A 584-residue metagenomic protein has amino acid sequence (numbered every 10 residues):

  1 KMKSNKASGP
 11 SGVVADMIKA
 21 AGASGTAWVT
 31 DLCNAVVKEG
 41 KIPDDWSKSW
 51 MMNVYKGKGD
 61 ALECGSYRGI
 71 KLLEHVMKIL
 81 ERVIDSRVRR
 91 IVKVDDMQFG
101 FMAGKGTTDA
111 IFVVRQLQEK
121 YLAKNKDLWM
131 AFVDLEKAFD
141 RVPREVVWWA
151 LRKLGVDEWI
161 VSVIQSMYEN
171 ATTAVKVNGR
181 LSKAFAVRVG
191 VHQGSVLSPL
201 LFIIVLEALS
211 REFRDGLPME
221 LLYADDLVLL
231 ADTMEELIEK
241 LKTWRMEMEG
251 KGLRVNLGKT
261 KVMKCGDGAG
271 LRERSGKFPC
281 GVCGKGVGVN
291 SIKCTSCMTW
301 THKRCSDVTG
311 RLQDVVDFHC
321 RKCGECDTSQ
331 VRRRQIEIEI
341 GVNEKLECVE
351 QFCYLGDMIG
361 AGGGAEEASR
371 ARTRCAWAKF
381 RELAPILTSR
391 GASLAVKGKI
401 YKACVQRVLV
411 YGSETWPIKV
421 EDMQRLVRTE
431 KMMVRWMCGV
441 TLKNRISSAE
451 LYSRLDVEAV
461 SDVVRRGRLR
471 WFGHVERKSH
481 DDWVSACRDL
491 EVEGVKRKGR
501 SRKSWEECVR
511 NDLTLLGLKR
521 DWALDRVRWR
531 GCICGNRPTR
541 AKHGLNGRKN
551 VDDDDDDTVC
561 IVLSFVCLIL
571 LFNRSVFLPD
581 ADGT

Functional and structural regions predicted by a protein language model:
K1-L200: Conserved pre-catalytic core of RNA-dependent polymerases
S4-S8, G12, K19-A23, E74 (+22 more regions): Intrinsic disorder
G12-A20, A35, G100-M102, Q165-M167 (+6 more regions): Short amphipathic alpha-helical segments embedded in low-complexity Lys/Glu-rich regions
S24, W28, L32, I79 (+10 more regions): Amphipathic alpha-helical segments in well-ordered regions
M130-D134, T301, Y354: Short hydrophobic beta-strand that contains or immediately precedes a catalytic carboxylate
E158-V161, V175-S195, P199, S210-R211 (+4 more regions): Short linear motifs embedded in intrinsically disordered, charge-biased segments
R274-V331: PHD-type zinc finger and closely related Cys/His-rich zinc-binding mini-domains in nuclear regulators
